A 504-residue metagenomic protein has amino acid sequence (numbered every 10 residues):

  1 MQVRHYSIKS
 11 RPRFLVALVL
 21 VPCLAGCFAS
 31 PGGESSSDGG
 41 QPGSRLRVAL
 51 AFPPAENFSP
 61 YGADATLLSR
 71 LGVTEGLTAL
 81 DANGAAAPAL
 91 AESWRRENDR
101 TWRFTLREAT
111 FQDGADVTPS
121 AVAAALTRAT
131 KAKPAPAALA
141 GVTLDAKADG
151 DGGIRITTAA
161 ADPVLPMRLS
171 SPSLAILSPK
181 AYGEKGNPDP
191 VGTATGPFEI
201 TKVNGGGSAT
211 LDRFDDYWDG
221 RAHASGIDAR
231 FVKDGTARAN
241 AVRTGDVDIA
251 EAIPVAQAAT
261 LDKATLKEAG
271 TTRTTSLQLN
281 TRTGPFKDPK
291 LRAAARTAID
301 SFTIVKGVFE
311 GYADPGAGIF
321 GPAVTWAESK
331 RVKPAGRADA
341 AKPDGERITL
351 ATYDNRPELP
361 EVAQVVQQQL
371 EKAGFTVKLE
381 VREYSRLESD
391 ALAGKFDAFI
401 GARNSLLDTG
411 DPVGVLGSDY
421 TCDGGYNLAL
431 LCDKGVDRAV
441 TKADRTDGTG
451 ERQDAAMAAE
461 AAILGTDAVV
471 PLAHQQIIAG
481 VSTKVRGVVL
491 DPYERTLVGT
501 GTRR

Functional and structural regions predicted by a protein language model:
A49-E97, T127, T193: N-terminal lobe/hinge region of extracytoplasmic solute-binding protein
E97, A137-A181, K202: Surface-exposed binding/hinge segments that line and control ligand-binding clefts or catalytic entry sites
L169-R221, G226: Gly/Pro-rich hinge or "lid" segments in bacterial periplasmic/extracellular proteins
F214-A259: Ligand-site clamp/hinge motif
R282-A323, E361, I463-A468: Periplasmic-binding protein-like
E310-D344, R356-E361: Structural transition elements
S385-R386, G417-S482: Extracytoplasmic/peripheral linker and loop segments enriched in polar/acidic and small residues with frequent Thr/Pro
A479-R504: Long beta-strand-rich cores associated with HINT superfamily self-processing modules
